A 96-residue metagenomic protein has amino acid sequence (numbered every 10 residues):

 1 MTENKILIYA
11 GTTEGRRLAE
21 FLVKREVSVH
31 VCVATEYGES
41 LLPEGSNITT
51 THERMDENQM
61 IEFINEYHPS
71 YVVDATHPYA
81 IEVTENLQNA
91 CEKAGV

Functional and structural regions predicted by a protein language model:
M1-V29, A80, T84: A short, flexible N-terminal coil/short beta segment enriched in small residues
L7, E53, T76: Glycine- and other small-residue-rich loops at beta-strand/loop junctions that grip anionic moieties
Y9, C32, D74-A75: Structural motif
R25, E44-S46, A94: Short, structured coil segments at secondary-structure junctions
V29-V33, T49-T51, K93-V96: Short hydrophobic/aromatic-enriched beta-strand-loop microsegments
V33-E39: Short, polar loop motifs at secondary-structure junctions
G45-I64: Glycine-rich, highly charged phosphate/nucleotide-binding loops
I61-V96: Glycine/small-residue-rich loop that forms an oxyanion/phosphate-binding "nest" at active or ligand-binding sites
